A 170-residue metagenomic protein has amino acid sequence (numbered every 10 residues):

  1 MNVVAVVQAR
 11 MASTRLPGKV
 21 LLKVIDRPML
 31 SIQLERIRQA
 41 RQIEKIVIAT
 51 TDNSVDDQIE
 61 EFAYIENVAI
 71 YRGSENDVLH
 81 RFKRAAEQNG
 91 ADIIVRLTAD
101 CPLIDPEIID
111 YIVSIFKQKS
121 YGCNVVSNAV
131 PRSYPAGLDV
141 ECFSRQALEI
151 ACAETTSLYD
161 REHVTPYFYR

Functional and structural regions predicted by a protein language model:
N2-T50: N-terminal glycine-rich phosphate-binding loop and ensuing alpha1 helix
V55-Y64: Acidic helix N-cap motif at the loop->helix transition within catalytic regions of sugar-transfer enzymes
I59, D77-A85: Glycine-rich, basic loop-to-helix element that forms the pyrophosphate-binding segment of sugar-nucleotide handling
Y64-N76, E87: Conserved donor nucleotide-binding strand/loop of the catalytic core
N76, C101-L103: Acidic metal-phosphate-binding loop of nucleotide-sugar-dependent transferases
R84, N89, D105-S133: Conserved donor-nucleotide/metal-binding helix-loop-beta segment in metal-dependent transferases, i.e., the alpha-helix
I94-V95: Short aromatic/hydrophobic "clamp" motif used to bind/position activated sugar donors
F143-R170: Active-site oxyanion/phosphate-handling segment shared across diverse enzymes
